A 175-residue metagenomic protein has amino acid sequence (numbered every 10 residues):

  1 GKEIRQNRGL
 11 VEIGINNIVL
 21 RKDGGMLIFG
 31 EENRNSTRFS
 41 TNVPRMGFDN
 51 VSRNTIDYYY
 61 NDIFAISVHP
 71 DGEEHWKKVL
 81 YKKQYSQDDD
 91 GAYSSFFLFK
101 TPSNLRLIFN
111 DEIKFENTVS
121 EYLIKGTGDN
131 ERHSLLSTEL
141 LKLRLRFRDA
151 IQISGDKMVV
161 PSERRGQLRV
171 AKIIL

Functional and structural regions predicted by a protein language model:
G1-N16, E74-F97, G126-G155: Conserved blade-ending motifs and adjacent loop-strand segments that build the rim/top face of beta-propeller domains
G1-R45, Y59-N61: Beta-propeller domains
I13-I15, D23, Y60-I63, Y93-S95 (+2 more regions): Active-site lining segments that contact anionic ligands and/or coordinate catalytic metals
R21, H69, K125: Short, acidic, Ser/Thr-enriched surface-loop or helix-capping motifs
G24-S36, D49-R53, S95-F115, F147-G166: Short beta-strand elements that form the blades of beta-propeller/WD-repeat-like and other beta-sheet-rich scaffold
I28-F29, T37-S40, H75-K78, L107-F109 (+2 more regions): Extended hydrophobic-aromatic, low-complexity segments
R34-P44, F48-F64, I113-K125, R165-L175: Structural motif
S67-E73: A structural motif corresponding to the C-terminal end of an alpha-helix and its immediate exit/capping segment
